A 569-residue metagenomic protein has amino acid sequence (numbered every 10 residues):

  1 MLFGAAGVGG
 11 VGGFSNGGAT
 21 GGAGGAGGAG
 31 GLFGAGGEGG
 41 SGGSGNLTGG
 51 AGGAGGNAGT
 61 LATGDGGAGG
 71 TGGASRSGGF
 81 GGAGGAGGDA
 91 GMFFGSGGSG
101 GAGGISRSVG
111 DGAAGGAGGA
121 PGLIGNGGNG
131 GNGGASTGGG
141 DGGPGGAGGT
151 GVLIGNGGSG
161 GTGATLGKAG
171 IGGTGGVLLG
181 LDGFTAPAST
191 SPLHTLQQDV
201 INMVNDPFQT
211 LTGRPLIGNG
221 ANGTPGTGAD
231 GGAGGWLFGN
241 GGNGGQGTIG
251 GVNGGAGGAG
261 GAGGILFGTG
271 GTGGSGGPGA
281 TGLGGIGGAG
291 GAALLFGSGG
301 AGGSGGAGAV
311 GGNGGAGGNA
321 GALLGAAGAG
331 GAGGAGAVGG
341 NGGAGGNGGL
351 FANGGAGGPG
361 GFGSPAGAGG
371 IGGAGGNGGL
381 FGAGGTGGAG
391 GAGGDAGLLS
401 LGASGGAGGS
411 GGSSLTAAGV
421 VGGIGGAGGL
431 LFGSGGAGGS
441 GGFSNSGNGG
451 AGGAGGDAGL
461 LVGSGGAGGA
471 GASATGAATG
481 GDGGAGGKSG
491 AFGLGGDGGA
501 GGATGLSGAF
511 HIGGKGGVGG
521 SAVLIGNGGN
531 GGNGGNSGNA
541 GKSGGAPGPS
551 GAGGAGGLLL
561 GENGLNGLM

Functional and structural regions predicted by a protein language model:
M1-M569: Long, compositionally biased tandem-repeat segments
